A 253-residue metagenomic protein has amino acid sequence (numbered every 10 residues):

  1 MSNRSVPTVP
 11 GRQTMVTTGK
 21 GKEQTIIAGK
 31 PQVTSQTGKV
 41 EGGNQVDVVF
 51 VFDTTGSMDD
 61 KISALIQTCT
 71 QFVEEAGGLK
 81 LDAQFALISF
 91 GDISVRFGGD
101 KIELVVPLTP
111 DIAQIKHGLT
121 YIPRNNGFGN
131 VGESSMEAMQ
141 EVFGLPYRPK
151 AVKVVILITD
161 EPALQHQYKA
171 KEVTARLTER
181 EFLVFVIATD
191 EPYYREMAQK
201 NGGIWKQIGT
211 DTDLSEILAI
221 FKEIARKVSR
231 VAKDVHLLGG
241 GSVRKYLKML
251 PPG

Functional and structural regions predicted by a protein language model:
S2-V49, T55-A64, E74-G78: Acidic, polar low-complexity linker/tail segments
T37-G42, E74-L79, V142-A151, L164-H166 (+1 more regions): Surface-exposed acidic, glycine-flexible loop patches that form ligand/cofactor-binding and adhesion interfaces
E41-V105, M139, V155-I158, I187: Von Willebrand factor
V46, K80-F85, Q114-H117, R148-V155 (+2 more regions): Loop/turn elements at helix/coil->beta-strand transitions in domains of secreted/extracellular proteins
V51-K61, L104-V105, I122-G129, T159-L164 (+3 more regions): Second-shell loop/turn segments in exported
E103-K153, L164, D190-E196: Von Willebrand factor
E161-N201, K206-I208: VWA/integrin I-like adhesion module and closely mimicked acidic/polar interface patches used
Q199-N201, W205-G253: C-terminal "exit" segments of structured domains
